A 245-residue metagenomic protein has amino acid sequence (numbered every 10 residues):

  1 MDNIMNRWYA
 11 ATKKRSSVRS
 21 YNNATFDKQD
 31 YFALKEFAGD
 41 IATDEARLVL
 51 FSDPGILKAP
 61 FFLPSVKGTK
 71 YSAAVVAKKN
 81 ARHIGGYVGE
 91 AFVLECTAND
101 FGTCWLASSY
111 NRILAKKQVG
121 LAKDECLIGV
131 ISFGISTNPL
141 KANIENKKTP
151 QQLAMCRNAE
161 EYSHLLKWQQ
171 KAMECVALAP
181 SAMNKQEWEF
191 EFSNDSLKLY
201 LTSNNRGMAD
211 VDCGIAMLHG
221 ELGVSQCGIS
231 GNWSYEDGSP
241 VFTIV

Functional and structural regions predicted by a protein language model:
M1-V245: Acidic, surface-exposed loops and disordered segments
